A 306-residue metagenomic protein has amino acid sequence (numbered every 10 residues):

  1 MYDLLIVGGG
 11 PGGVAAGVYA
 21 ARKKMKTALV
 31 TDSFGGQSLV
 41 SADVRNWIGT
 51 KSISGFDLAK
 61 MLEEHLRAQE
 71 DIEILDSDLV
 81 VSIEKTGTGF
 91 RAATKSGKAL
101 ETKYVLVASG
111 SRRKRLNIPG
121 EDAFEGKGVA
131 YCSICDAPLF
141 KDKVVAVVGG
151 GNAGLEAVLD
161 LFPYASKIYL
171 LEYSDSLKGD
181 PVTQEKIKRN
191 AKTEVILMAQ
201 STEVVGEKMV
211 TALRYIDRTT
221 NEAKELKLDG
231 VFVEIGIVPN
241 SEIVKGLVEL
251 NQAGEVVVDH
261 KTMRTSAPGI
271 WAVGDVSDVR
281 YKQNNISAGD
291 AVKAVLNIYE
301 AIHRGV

Functional and structural regions predicted by a protein language model:
M1-D3, S77, K141-K143, M198 (+1 more regions): Phosphate-coordination loops involved in phosphoryl transfer and adenosine-cofactor binding
M1-V7, Y19-K23, R214-D217, K224-D229 (+4 more regions): Rossmann-like nucleotide/phosphate-binding core characteristic of flavoprotein oxidoreductases
Y2-D71, A153-P181, N251: Beta1-alpha1 glycine-rich phosphate/pyrophosphate-binding loop at the start of Rossmann-like nucleotide-binding domains
G8, A108-S109, R115-N117, V148 (+2 more regions): Short, well-ordered coil/turn residues at beta-beta hairpins and beta-strand->alpha-helix junctions within
G10-P11, S111-R113, G151-A153, D278: Residue-level detector of alpha-helix initiation sites
L66-T94, A99-T102, P163-H260, I302-V306: A Rossmann-like FAD-binding core segment of flavoenzymes
I74-K95, K103-L139, G150: Glycine/small-residue-rich loop that forms an oxyanion/phosphate-binding "nest" at active or ligand-binding sites
N117, A123-L139, I235-I286, D290-E300: FAD-site-proximal beta/loop scaffold in flavoenzymes
